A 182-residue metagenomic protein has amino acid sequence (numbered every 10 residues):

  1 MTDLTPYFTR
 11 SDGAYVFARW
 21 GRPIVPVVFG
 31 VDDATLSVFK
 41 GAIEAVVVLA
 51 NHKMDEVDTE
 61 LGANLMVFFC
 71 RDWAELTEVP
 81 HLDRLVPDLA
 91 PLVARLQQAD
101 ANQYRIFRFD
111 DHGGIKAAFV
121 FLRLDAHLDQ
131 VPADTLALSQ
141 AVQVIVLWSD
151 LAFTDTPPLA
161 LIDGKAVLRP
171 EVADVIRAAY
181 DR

Functional and structural regions predicted by a protein language model:
M1-V67, R71-E75: Long alpha-helical, hydrophobic tracts
D3-F8, I43, L92, A141-V142 (+1 more regions): Generic structural signal of hydrophobic/aromatic residues within well-ordered alpha-helices of folded domains
D3-T9, A18-P23, M54, Q97-D100 (+2 more regions): Proteins with a high burden of low-complexity, intrinsically disordered sequence enriched in S/T/G/P/A and R, requiring
F29-L36, L85-L89, L151-T156, R169: Short, structured coil/loop segments at alpha-helix boundaries
A34, V38-F39, K53-L138: Long, folded non-catalytic interaction modules
V46-N51, D88-P91, V142-V144: Short, surface-exposed linear patches
D111-R182: Glycine-rich, aromatic-bearing surface loops/beta-hairpins
